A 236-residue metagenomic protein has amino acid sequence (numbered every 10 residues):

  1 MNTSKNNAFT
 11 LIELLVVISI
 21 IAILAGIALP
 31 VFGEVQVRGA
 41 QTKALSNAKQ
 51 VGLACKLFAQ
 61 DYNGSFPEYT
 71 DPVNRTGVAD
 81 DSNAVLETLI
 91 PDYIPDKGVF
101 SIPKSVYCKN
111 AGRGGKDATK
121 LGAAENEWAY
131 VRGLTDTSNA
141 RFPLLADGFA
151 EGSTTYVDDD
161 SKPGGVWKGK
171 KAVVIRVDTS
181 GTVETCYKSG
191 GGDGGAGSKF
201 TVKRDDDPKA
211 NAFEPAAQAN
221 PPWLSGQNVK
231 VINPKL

Functional and structural regions predicted by a protein language model:
N2-S46: Amphipathic alpha-helical segments typified by the pilin-like N-terminal helix that continues immediately C-terminal
T42-L236: Short, well-structured segments within or immediately adjacent to enzyme catalytic domains that line ligand-binding
